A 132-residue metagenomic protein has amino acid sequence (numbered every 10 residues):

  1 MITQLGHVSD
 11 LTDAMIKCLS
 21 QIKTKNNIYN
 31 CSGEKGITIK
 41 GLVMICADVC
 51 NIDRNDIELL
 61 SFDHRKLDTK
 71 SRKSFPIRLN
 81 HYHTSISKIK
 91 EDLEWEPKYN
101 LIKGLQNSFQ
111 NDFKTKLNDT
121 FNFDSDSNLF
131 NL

Functional and structural regions predicted by a protein language model:
T3-L132: C-terminal substrate-binding subdomain of Rossmann-fold SDR/epimerase-dehydratase oxidoreductases
